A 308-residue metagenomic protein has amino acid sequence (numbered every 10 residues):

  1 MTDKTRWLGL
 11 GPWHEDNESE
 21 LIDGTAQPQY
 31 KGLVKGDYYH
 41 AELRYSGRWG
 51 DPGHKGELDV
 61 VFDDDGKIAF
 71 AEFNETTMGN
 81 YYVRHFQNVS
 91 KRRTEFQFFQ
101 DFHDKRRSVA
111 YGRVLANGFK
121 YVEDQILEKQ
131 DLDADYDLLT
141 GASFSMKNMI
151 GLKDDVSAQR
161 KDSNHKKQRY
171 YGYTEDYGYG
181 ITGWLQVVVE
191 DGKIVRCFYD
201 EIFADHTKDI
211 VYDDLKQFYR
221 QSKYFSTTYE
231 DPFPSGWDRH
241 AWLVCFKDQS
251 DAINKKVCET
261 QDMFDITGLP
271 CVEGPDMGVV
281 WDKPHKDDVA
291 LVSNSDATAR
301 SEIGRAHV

Functional and structural regions predicted by a protein language model:
M1-K167, Y173-R305: Active-site- and interface-proximal helix/loop "cap" or "latch" segments in soluble metabolic and energy-transducing
